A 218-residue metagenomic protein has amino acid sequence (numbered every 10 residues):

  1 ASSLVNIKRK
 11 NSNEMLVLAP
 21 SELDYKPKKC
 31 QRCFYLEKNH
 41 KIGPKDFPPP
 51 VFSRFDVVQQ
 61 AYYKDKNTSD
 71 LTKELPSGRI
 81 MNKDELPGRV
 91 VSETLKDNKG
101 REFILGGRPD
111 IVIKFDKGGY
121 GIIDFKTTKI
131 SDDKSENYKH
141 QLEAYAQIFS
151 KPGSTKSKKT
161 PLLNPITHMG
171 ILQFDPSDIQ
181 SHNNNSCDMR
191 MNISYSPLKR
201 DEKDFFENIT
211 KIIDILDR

Functional and structural regions predicted by a protein language model:
A1-G119: Metal-dependent nuclease catalytic cores that hydrolyze phosphodiester bonds in DNA/RNA, characterized by
S3-P20, P152-R218: Metal-dependent nuclease catalytic regions and adjoining charged, substrate-binding loops involved in nucleic-acid end
H40, T127-I130, S150-S154, D217: Hydrophobic/aromatic-lined pockets within catalytic cores
D46, K126-K134: Short helix/strand-bridging catalytic loops that position acidic/His residues to coordinate divalent metals and engage
V57, S135-H140: Short, conserved loop/turn and helix-capping segments at secondary-structure boundaries that abut family-defining
I104-G106, N137, N164: A generic fold-level signal
R108-D110, G119-K129, Q141: Active-site ExK catalytic segment of metal-dependent nucleases
K139-K151: An active-site-proximal "capping" alpha-helix that borders the catalytic cofactor pocket
